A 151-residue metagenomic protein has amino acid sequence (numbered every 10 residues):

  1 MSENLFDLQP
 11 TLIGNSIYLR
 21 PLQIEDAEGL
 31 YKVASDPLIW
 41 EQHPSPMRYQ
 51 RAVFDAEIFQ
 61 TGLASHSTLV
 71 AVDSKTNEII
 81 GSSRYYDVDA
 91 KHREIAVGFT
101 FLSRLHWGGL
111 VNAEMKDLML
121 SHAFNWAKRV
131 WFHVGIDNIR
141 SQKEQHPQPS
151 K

Functional and structural regions predicted by a protein language model:
M1-G109, H122, I136: GNAT-family acyltransferases
P37-L38, A127, P149: Structural motif
N112: Short, conserved glycine- and acidic-residue-centered signature motifs in active-site or ligand-binding loops
K116-F124: A conserved short alpha-helix in the GNAT/GCN5 acetyltransferase fold that borders and helps form the acetyl-CoA
N125-G135: Conserved GNAT acetyl-CoA-binding A-motif
N138-K151: Conserved active-site alpha-helix within GNAT-family acetyltransferase domains
